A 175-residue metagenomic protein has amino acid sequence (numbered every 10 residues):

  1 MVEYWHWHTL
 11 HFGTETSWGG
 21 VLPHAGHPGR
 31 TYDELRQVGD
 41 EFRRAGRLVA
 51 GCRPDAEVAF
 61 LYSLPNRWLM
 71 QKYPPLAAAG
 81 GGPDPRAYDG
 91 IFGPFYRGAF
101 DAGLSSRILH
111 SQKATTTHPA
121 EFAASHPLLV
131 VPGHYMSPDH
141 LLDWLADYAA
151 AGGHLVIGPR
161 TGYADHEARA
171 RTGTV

Functional and structural regions predicted by a protein language model:
M1-V175: Carbohydrate-binding surfaces of carbohydrate-active enzymes
